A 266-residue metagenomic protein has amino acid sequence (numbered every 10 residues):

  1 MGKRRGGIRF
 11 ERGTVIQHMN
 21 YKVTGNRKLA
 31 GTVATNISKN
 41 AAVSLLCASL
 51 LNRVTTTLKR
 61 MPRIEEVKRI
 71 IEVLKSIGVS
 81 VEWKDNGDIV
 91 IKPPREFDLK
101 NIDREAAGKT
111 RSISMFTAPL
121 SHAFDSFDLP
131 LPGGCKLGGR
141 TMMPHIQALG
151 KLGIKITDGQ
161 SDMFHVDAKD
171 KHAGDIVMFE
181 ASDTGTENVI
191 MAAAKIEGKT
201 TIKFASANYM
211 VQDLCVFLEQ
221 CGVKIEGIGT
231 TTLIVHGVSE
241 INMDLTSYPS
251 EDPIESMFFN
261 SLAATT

Functional and structural regions predicted by a protein language model:
G2, G6-G7, G13: Residue-identity detector for glycine
F10-T266: Structural preference for solvent-exposed beta-strand-turn elements and adjacent flexible terminal/loop segments within
